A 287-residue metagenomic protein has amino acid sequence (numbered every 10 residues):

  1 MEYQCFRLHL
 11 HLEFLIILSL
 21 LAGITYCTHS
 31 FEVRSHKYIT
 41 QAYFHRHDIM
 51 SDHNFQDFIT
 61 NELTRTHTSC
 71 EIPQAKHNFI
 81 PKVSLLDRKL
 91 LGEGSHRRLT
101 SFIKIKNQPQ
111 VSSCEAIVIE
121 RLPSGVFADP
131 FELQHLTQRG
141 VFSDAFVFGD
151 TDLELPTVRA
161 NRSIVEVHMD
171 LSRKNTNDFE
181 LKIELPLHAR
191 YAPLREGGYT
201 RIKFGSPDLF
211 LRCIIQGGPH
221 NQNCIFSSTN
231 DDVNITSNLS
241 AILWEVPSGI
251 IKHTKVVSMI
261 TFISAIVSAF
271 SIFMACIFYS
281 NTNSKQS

Functional and structural regions predicted by a protein language model:
M1-S19, N238-S287: C-terminal single-pass membrane-anchor helix
A22-T25: N-terminal signal peptide c-region/cleavage motif recognized by signal peptidases
C27-I242: Non-cytosolic ectodomains/luminal loops of secretory-pathway membrane proteins
